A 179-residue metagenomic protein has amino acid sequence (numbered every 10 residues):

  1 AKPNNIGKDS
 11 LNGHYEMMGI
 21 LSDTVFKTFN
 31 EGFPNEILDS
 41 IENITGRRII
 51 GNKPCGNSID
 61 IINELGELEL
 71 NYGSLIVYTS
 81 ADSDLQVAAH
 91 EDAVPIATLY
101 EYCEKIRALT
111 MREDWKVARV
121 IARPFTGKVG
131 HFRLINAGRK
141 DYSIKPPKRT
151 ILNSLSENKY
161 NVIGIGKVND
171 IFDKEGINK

Functional and structural regions predicted by a protein language model:
A1-H90, V94-A97, R123, H131: Active-site nucleophile/metal-coordination loop of metallo-enzymes that catalyze phosphate/sulfate and related
A1-K2, E64, S74, T79-A81 (+3 more regions): Terminal, contiguous helix-loop blocks that mediate binding/assembly
S10, E16, T28, Q86 (+3 more regions): Residue-level preference for alpha-helix termini and adjacent loops
K27, E36-S40, I44, L99 (+2 more regions): Formylglycine-dependent sulfatase
